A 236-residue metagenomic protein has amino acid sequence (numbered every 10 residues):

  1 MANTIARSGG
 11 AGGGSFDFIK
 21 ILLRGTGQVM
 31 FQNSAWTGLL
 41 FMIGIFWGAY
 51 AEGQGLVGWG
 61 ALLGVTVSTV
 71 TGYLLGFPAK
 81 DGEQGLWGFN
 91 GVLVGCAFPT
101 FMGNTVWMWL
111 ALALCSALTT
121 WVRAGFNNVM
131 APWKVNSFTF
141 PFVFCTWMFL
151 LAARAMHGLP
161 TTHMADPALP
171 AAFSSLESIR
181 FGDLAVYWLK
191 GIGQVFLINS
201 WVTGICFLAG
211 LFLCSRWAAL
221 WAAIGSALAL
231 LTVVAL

Functional and structural regions predicted by a protein language model:
M1-F77, Y187-I198, T203-C214: N-terminal signal-anchor module of multipass membrane proteins
N3-S8, S137-L197: Long hydrophobic alpha-helical segments that form multi-pass transmembrane helix bundles in integral membrane proteins
W36, W47, W59, W87 (+8 more regions): A residue-identity detector for tryptophan
L40-G48, V65-T71, A113-W121, F142-A152 (+2 more regions): Hydrophobic core segments of alpha-helical transmembrane domains in multi-pass membrane transport and ion-translocation
M42-F46, Y50-T119: Early transmembrane hairpin of solute transport permeases
G58, P78-L93, K134-N136, A218-L228 (+1 more regions): Short, non-helical or kinked segments that cap or interrupt transmembrane helices
L86, G91-A168: Membrane-interface helix-loop-helix junctions at boundaries between adjacent transmembrane segments
L176-R180, Q194-A209, G225-V234: Helix-loop-helix junctions within the multi-pass membrane cores of secondary transporters/permeases
